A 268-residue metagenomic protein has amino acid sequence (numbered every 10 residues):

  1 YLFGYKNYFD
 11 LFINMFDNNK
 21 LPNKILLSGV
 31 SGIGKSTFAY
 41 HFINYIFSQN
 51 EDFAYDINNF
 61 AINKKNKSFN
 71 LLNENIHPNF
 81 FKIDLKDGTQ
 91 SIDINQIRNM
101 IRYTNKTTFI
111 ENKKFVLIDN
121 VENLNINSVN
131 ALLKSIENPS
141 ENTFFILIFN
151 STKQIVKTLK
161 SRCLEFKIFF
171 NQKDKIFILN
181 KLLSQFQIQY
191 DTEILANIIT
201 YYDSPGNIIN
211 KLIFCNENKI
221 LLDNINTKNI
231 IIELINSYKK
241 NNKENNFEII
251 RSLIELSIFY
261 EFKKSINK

Functional and structural regions predicted by a protein language model:
Y1-Y45, E51-L72, N142, S151-K268: Charged, glycine-rich active-site and insertion segments that engage polyanionic ligands
D10-F16, N66-L71, D93-F115, N123 (+1 more regions): Conserved alpha-helical scaffold flanking the Walker A/P-loop in AAA+ ATPase domains
S28, K82-D87: A short hydrophobic beta-strand->loop->alpha-helix junction that borders the nucleotide-binding pocket of P-loop NTPases
F80-K82, E165: Conserved beta-strand scaffold positions in the cores of enzyme catalytic domains, especially in NTP/NDP-utilizing
D87-I94, V121, E165: Flexible beta-alpha connector loops of hexameric P-loop NTPases
G88, N123, N138, Q154: Residues immediately C-terminal
N99, S135-E141, E165: A short alpha->loop->secondary-structure connector
F115-D119, L132, T143-F149: Structural recognition of the conserved hydrophobic beta-strand(s) that form the central parallel beta-sheet of P-loop
